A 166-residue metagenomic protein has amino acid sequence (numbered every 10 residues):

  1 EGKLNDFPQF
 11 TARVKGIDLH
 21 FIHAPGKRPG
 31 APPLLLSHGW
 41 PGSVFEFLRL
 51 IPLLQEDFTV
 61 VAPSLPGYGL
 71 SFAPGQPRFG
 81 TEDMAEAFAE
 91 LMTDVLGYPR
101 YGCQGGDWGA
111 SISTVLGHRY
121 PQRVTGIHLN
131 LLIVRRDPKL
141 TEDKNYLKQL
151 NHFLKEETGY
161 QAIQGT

Functional and structural regions predicted by a protein language model:
E1-T166: Catalytic cores of eukaryotic secretory-pathway lumenal/extracellular enzymes that build and remodel glycoconjugates
